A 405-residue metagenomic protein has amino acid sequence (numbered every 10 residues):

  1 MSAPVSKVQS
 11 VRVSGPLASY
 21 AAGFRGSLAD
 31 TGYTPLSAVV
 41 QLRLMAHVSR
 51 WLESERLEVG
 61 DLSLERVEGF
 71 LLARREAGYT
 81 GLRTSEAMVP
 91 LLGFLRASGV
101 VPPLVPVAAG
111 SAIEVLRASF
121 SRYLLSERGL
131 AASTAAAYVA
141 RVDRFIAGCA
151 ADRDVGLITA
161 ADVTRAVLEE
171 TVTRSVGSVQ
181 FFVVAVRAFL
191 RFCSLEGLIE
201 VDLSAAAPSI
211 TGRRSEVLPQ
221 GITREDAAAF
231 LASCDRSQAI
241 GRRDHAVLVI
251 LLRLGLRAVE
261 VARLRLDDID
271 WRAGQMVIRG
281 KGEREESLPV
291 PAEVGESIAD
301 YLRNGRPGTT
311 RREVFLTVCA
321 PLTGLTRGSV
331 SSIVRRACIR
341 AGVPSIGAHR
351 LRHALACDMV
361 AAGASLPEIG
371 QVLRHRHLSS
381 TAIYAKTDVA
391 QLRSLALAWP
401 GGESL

Functional and structural regions predicted by a protein language model:
M1-L405: Conserved catalytic core of the tyrosine transesterase superfamily
